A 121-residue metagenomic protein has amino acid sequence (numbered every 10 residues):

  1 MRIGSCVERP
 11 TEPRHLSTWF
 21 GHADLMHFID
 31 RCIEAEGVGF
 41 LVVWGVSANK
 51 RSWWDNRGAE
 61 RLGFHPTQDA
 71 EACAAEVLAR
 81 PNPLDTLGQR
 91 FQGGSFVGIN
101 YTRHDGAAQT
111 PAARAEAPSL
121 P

Functional and structural regions predicted by a protein language model:
I3-R9, W19-F40, A48: Alpha-helical substrate-binding/gating segment
S5-E12, N82-T86: Short charge-dense sequence patches
P13-S17: Short, surface-exposed loop/helix-turn segments at secondary-structure junctions that function as lids/hinges flanking
W53-P121: C-terminal amphipathic/interface module of NAD(P)-dependent oxidoreductases and related NAD-binding regulators
